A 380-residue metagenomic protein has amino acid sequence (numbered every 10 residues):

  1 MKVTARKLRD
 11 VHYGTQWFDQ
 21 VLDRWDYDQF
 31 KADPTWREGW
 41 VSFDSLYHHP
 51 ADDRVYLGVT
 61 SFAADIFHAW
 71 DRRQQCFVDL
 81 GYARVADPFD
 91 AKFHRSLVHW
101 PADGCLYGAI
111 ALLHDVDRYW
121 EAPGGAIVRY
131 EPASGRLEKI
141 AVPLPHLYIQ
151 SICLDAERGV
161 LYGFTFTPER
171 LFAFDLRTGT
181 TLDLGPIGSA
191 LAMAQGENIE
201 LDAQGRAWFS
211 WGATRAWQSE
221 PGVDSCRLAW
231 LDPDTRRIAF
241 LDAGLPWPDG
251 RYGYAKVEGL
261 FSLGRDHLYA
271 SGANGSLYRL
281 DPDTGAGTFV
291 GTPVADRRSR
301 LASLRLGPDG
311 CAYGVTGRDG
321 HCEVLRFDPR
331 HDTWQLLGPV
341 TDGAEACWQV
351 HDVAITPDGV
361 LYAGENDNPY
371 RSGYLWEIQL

Functional and structural regions predicted by a protein language model:
K31-F62: Beta-strand-rich domains and repeat architectures in extracellular enzymes and scaffolds, especially beta-propellers
D33-G39, G81-F89, A141-P145, G185-L191 (+3 more regions): Surface loop/turn motifs at the tips and blade-to-blade linkers of beta-strand repeat domains
W40-Y47, F89-V98, H146-C153, L191-L201 (+3 more regions): Repeated scaffold domains used in trafficking and secretory/extracellular systems, primarily beta-propellers
H49-D52, W100-D103, L154-R158, L201-Q204 (+3 more regions): Residue-level detector of Asp-centered blade-edge/turn motifs that repeat once per structural unit in beta-propeller
R54-G58, L106-Y107, V160-G163, A207-W208 (+3 more regions): Conserved beta-propeller blade signature
S61-A63, V116-G124, F166-T167, A216-S225 (+3 more regions): Short, solvent-exposed loop/turn segments at conserved positions within beta-propeller repeat blades
I66-H68, G125-V128, R170-F172, C226-A229 (+3 more regions): A short loop-to-beta-strand structural motif that recurs across blades of beta-propeller domains
W348-L380: Blade-level signature of beta-propeller repeat domains, shared across WD40, Kelch, NHL, RCC1 and BNR/Asp-box propellers
